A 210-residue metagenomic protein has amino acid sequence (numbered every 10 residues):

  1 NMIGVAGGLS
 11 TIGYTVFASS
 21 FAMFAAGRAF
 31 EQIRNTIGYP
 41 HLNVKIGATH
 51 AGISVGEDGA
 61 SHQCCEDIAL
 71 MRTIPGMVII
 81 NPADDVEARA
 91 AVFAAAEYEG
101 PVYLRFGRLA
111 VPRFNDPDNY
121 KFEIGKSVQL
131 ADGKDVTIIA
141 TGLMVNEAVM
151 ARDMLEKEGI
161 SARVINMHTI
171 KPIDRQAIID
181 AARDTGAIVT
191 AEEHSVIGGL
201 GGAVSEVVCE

Functional and structural regions predicted by a protein language model:
N1-I3, A26, D85-A88, T169-D174: Short acidic loop-to-helix transition motifs that present clustered carboxylates
N1-L9, E210: Short intrinsically disordered, low-complexity coil segments enriched in acidic
M2-I3, F30, G201: A general structural signal for well-ordered alpha-helical segments in protein cores
G8-T137, N146, A162: Conserved thiamine diphosphate
V55-G56, G107-E210: Thiamine diphosphate
